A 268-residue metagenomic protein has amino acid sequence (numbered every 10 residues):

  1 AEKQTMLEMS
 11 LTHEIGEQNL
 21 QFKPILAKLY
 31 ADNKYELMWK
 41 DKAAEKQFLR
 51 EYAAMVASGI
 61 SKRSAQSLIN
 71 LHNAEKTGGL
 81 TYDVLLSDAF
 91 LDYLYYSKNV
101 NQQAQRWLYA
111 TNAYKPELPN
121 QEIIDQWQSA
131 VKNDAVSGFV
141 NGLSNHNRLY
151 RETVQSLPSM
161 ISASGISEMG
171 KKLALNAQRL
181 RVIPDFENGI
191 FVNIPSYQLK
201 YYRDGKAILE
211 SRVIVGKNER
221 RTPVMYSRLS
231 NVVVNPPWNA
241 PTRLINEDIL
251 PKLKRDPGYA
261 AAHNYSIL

Functional and structural regions predicted by a protein language model:
A1-L20, A31, L91-D92, T111-N112 (+1 more regions): Well-ordered beta-sheet/strand-loop patches within structured domains
A1-N112: Cationic-aromatic interfacial patches
S97-N133, K206, Y226: Structured beta-strand-rich cores of soluble
